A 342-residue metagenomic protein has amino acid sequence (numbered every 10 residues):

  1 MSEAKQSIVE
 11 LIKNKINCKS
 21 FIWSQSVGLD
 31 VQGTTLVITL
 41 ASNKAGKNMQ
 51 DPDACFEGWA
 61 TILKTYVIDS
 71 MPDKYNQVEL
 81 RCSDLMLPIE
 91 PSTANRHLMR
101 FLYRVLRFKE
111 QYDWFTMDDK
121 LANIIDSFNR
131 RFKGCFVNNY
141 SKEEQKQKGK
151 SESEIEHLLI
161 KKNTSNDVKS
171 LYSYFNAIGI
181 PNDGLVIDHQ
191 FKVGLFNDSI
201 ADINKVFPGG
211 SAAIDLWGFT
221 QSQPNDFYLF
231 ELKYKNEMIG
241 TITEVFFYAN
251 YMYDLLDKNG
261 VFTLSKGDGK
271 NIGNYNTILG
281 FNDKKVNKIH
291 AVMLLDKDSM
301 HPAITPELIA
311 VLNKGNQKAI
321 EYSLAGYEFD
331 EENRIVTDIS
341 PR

Functional and structural regions predicted by a protein language model:
M1-R342: Charged, terminal alpha-helix-loop-beta segments that serve as non-catalytic nucleic-acid engagement and/or assembly
